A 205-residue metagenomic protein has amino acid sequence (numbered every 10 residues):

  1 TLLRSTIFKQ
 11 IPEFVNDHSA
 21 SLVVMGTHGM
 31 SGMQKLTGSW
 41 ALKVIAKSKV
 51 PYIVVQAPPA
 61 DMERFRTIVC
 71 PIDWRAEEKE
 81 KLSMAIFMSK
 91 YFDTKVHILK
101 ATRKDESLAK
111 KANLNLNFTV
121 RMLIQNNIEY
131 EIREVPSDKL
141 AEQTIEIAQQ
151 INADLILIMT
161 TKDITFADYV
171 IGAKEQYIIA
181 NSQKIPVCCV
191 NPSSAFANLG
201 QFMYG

Functional and structural regions predicted by a protein language model:
T1-V23, Q125-V170, Q176-Y177, K184 (+1 more regions): Structural beta-alpha unit
Q10-F14, W40, M84: A short acidic, amphipathic alpha-helical/loop segment
E13, Q34, L42-K43, Q176: Alpha-helical segments flanking ligand/cofactor-binding loops in enzyme cores
L22, T27, T37, A41-K81 (+1 more regions): Intrinsically disordered or low-complexity boundary/linker segments at protein termini and domain junctions
S31, K104-A109, I164-T165: Short, small-residue-enriched loops and turns at beta-alpha junctions that line or gate enzyme active sites
G32-T37, F166-V170: Glycine/threonine-rich flexible loop motifs
K43-V44, M88, I147, Y177-I179: Hydrophobic/aromatic ligand-binding patch that stacks against planar heteroaromatic rings of cofactors or nucleotides
R66-R133, A153-L155, A195, G205: Small/aliphatic-rich secondary-structure junction motif
